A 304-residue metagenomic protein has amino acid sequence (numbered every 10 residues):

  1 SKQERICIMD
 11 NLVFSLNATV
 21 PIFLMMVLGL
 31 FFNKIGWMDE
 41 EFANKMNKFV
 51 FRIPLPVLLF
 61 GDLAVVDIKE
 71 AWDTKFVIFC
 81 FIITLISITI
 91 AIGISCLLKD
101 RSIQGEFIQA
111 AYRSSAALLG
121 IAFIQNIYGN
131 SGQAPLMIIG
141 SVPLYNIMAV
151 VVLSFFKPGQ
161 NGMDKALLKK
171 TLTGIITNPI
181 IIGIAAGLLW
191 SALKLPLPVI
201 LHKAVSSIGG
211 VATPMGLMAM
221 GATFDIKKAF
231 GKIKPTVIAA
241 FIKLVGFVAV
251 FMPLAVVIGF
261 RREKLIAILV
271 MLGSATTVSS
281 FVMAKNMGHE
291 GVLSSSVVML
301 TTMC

Functional and structural regions predicted by a protein language model:
S1-C304: Alpha-helical transmembrane segments of multi-pass small-molecule/ion transporters
